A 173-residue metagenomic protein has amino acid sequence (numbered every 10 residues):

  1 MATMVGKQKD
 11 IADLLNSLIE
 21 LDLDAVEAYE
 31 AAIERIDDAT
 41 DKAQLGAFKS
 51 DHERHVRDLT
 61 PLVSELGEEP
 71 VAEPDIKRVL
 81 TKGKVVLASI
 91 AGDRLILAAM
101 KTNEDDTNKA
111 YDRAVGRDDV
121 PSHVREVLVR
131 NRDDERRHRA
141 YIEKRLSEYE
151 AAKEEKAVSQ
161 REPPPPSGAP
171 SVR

Functional and structural regions predicted by a protein language model:
A2-A12, V86-D93, R145-A157: Membrane-interacting alpha-helical segments
A2-D37, R94-D119: Alpha-helical bundle segments that constitute or directly flank the non-heme di-iron/ferroxidase center
A2-M4, D10, D24, A47-S50 (+4 more regions): Long, non-catalytic architectural segments outside compact domain cores
K9-L18, D37-R57, D93-A99, S122-D134: Alpha-helical scaffold segments that form or flank carboxylate-/histidine-based iron centers
A28, D58, L62, V86 (+3 more regions): Solvent-exposed, charged/polar functional surfaces in cytosolic regulatory/catalytic domains
T40-I76, H138-Y149: Conserved alpha-helical segments that form or flank metal/cofactor-binding pockets of metalloenzymes
R57, P61-N108: Carboxylate-rich helix-loop segments that flank metal/cofactor sites and access channels in metalloenzymes
N103-R173: Preference for long, well-ordered alpha-helical segments
